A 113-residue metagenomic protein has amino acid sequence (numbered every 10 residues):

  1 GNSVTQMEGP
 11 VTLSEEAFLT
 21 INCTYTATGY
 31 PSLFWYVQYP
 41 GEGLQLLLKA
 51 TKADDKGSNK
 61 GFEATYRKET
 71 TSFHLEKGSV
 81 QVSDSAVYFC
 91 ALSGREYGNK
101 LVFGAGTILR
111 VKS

Functional and structural regions predicted by a protein language model:
G1-S113: Extracellular domains of the immunoglobulin superfamily
